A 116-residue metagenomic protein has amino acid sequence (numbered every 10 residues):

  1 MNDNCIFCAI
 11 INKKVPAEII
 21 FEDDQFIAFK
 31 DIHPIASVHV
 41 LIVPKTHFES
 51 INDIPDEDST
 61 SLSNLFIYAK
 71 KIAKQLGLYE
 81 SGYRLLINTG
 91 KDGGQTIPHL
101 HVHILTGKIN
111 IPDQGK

Functional and structural regions predicted by a protein language model:
M1-K116: HIT superfamily nucleotide-processing domains
